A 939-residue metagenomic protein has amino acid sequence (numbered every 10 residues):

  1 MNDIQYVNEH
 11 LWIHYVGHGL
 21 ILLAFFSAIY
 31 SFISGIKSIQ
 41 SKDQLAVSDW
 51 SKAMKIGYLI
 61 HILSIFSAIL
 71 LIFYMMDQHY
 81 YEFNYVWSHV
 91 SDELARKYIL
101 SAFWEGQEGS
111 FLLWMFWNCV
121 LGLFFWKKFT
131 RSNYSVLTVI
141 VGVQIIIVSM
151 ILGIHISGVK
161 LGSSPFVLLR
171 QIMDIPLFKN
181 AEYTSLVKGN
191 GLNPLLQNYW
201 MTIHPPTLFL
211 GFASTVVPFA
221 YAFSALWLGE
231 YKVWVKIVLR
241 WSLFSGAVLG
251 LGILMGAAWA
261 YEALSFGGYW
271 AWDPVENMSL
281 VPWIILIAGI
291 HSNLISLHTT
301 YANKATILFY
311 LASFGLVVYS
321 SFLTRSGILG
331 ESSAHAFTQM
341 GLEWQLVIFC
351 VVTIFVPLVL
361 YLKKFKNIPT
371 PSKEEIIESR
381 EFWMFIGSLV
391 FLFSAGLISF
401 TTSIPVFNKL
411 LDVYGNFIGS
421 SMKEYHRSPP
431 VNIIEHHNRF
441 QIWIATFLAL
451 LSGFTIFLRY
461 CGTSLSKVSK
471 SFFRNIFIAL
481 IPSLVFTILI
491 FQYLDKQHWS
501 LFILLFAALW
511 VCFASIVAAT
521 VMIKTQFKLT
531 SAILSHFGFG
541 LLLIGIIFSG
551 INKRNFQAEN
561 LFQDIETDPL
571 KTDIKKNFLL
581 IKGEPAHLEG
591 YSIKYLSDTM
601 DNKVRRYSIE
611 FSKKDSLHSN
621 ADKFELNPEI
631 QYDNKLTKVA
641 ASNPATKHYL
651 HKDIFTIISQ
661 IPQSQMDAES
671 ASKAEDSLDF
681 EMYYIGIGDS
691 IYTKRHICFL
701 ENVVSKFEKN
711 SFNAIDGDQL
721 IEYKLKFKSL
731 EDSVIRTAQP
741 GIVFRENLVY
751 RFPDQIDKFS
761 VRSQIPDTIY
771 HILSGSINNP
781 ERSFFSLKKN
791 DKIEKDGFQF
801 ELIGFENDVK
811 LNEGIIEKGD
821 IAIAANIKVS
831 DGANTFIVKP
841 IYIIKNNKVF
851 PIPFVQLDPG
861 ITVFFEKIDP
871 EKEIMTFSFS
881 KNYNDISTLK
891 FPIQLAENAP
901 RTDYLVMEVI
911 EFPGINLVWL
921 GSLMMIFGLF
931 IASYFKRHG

Functional and structural regions predicted by a protein language model:
M1-G939: Solvent-exposed, non-transmembrane regions of integral membrane proteins
